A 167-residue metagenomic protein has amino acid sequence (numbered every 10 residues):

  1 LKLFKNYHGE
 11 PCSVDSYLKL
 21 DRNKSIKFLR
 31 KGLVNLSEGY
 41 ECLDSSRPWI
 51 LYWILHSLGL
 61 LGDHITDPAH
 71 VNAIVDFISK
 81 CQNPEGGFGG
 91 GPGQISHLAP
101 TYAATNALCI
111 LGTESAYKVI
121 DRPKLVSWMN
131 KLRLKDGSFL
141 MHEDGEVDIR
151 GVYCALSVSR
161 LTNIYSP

Functional and structural regions predicted by a protein language model:
L1-P167: Preference for long, amphipathic alpha-helical scaffolds in soluble/luminal domains and all-alpha bundles
